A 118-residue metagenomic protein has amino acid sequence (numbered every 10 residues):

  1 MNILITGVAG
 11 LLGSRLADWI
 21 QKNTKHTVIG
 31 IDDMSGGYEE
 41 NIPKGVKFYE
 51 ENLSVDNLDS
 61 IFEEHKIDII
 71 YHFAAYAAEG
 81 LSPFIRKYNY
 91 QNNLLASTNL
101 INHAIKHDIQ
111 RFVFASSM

Functional and structural regions predicted by a protein language model:
M1-M118: N-terminal Rossmann-like NAD(P)+-binding domain of SDR-like oxidoreductases, especially those catalyzing
